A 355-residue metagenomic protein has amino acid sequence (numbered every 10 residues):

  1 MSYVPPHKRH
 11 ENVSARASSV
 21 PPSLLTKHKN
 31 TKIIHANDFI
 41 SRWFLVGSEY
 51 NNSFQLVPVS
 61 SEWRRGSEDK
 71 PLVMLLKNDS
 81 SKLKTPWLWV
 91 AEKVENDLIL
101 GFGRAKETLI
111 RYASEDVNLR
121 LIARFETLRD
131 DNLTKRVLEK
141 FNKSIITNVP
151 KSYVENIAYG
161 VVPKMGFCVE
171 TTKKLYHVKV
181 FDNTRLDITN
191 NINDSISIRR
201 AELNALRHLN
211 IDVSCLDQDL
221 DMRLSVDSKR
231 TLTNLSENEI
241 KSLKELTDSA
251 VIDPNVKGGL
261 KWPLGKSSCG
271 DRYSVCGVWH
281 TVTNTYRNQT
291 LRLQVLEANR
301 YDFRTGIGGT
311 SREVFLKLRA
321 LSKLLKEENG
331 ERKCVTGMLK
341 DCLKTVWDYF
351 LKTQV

Functional and structural regions predicted by a protein language model:
M1-K27: Low-complexity, prion-like intrinsically disordered regions of RNA granule-associated mRNA regulation factors, enriched
L25-V355: Phosphate-end processing signature that detects enzymes handling 5′-triphosphorylated RNA and polyphosphate
